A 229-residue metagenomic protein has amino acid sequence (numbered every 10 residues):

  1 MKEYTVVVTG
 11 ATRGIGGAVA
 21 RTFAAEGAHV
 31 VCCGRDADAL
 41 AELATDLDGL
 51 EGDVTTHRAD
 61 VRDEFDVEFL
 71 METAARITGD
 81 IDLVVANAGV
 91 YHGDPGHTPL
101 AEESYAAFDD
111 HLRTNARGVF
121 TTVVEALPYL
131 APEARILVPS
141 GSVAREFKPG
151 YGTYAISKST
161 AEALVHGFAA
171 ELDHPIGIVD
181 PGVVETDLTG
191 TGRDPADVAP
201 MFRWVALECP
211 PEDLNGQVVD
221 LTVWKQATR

Functional and structural regions predicted by a protein language model:
T12-R13: Conserved glycine-rich cofactor-binding loop
E26-E42: Conserved glycine-rich Rossmann-like NAD(P)H-binding loop of the short-chain dehydrogenase/reductase
D38, H57-E72: The beta1-alpha1 cofactor-binding region of Rossmann-like NAD(H)/NADP(H)-dependent oxidoreductases
E72, R76, L112-A134, A170: Amphipathic alpha-helical dimer-interface segment in Rossmann-like NAD(P)H-dependent oxidoreductases
Y91-D109, G150: Conserved mid-core segment of classical short-chain dehydrogenase/reductases
A101-F120, A161: Catalytic Tyr-X3-Lys loop
R135-T160, V165-A170: Catalytic loop of short-chain dehydrogenase/reductase
H174-P181, G190-R229: C-terminal helical subdomain
